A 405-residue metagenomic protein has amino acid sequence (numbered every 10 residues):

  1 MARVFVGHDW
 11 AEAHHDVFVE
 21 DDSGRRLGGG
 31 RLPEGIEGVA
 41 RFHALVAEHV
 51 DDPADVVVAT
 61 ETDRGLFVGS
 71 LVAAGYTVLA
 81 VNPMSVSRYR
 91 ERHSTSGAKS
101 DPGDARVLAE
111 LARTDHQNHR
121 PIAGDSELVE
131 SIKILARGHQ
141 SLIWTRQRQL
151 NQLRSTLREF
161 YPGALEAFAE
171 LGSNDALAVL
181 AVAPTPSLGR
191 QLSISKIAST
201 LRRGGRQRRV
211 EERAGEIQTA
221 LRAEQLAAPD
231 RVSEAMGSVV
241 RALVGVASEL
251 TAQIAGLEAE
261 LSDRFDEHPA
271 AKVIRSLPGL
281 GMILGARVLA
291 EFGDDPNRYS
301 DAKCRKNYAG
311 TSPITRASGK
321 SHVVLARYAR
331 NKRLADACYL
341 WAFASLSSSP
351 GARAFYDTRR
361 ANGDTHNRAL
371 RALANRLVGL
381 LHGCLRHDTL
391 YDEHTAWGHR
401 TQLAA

Functional and structural regions predicted by a protein language model:
M1-A405: A detector of single, family-specific signature residues that are central to catalytic or substrate-handling motifs
